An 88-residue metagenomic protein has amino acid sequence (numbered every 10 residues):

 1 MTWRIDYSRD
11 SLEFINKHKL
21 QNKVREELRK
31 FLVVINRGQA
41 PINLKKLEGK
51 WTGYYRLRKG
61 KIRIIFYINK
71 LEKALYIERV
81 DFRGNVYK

Functional and structural regions predicted by a protein language model:
M1-F31: Arg/Lys-rich, positively charged N-terminal/basic patches that mediate binding to nucleic acids
T2-R9, R25, K59-I62, Y67-K88: Enriched for short, Lys/Arg-rich terminal
K19, K23, N36-Q39, W51 (+1 more regions): Short coil/turn residues that cap or connect secondary-structure elements
F31-V34, R83: Conserved short hydrophobic interaction patches
V33-R56: A short, surface-exposed loop/turn module that caps and links secondary-structure elements
